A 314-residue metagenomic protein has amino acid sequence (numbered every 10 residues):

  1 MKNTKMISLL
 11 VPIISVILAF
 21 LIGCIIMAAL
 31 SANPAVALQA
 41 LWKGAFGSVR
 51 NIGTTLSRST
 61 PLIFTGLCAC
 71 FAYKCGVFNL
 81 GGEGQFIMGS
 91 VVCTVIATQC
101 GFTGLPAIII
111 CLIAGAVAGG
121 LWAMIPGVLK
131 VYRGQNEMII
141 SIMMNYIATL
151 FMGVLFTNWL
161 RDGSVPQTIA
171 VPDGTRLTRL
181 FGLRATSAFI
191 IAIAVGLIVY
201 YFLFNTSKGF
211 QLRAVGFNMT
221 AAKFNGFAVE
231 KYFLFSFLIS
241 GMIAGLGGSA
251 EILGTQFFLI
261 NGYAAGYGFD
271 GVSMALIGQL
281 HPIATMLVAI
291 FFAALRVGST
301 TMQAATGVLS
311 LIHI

Functional and structural regions predicted by a protein language model:
M1-G66, P106: Membrane-interfacial amphipathic/re-entrant helices at transmembrane-helix boundaries
M1-V16, F217, F224-K231, S299-I314: Cytosolic-side transmembrane-helix boundaries in multi-pass membrane proteins
K2-L10, Y73-G81, T103-L105, I109-P166 (+4 more regions): Short loop segments and helix-boundary regions at transmembrane helix junctions of multi-pass inner-membrane proteins
P12-M27, T65-A69, S90, T94 (+6 more regions): Hydrophobic core segments of alpha-helical transmembrane domains in multi-pass membrane transport and ion-translocation
I26-L30, A45-C100, V117-Q135, L276-Q279: Single transmembrane alpha-helix segments in multi-pass membrane proteins
V49, E137, S141-N205, F258 (+1 more regions): Transmembrane helix-bundle core of multi-pass membrane transporters and related energy-transducing complexes
F181-F258, P282-I283: Helix-loop-helix "hairpin" substructures at the membrane interface of multi-pass membrane proteins
L238-L311: Transmembrane alpha-helical segments in multi-pass inner-membrane proteins
